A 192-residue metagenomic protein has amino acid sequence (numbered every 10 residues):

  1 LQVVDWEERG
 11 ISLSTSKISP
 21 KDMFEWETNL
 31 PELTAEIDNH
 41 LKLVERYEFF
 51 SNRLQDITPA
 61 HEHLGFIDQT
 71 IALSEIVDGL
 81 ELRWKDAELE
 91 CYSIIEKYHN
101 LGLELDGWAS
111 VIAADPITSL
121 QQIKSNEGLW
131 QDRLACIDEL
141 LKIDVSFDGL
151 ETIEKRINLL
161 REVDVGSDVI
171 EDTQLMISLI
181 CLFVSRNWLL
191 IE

Functional and structural regions predicted by a protein language model:
L1-E192: Amphipathic alpha-helical assembly segments used for oligomerization, scaffolding, or translocation
